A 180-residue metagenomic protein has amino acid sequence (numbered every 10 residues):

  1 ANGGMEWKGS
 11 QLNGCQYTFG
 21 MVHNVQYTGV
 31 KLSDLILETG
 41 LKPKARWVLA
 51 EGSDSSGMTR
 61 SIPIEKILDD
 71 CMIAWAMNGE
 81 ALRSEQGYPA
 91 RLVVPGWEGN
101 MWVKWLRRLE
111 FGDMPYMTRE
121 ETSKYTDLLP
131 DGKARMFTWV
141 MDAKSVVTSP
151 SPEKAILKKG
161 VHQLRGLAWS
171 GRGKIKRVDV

Functional and structural regions predicted by a protein language model:
A1-V180: Structured, non-membrane catalytic/scaffold regions adjacent to prosthetic-group chemistry
